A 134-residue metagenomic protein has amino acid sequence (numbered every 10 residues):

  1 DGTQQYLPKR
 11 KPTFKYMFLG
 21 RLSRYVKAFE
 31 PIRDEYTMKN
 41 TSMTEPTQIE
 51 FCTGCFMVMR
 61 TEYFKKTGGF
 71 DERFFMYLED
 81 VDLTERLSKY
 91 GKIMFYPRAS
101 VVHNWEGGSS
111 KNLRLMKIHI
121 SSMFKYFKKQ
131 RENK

Functional and structural regions predicted by a protein language model:
D1-R10: Conserved donor NDP-sugar-binding/catalytic core segment of glycosyltransferases
L7, M17, R21, K66-T67 (+3 more regions): Residues that scaffold the ATP/ADP-binding catalytic core of kinase and kinase-like folds
K9-M17, R114, I118: Coil-to-alpha-helix initiation sites in intrinsically disordered, low-complexity, charged segments
P12-I49: Short, flexible, basic/aromatic active-site loop/helix in glycosyltransferases
T13-F14, V58, V102, S110: Flexible, glycine-rich phosphate/dinucleotide-binding loops and adjacent beta-alpha linkers at cofactor/substrate
S42-T44, E50-G69, R73-S100: A short, conserved alpha-helix in the catalytic core of glycosyltransferases
V81-E85, K89-K134: Active-site-adjacent helix/loop segment of glycosyltransferases that harbors family-specific signature motifs
